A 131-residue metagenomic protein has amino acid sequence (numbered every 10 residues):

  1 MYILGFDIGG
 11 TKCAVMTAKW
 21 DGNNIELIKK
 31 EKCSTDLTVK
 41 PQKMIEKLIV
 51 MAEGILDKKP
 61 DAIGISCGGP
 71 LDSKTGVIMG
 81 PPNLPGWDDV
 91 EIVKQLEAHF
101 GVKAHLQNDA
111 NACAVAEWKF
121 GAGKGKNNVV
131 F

Functional and structural regions predicted by a protein language model:
M1-I25, N128-F131: Gly/Thr-rich phosphate-binding beta-strand-loop-beta motif of the actin/hexokinase/Hsp70
Y2, D61-A62: Structural motif
L4, K29, G80: Conserved Rossmann-like nucleotide-binding pocket used by diverse enzymes that bind dinucleotide cofactors
T11, G68-L71: Short glycine-rich anion-binding loops that position phosphate/pyrophosphate groups of nucleotides and phosphorylated
V15, C33, I65: Residue-level signal for inorganic ion chemistry
N24-L27, I78: Hydrophobic "anchor" residues
E26-K59, K94: N-terminal phosphate-binding loop and adjacent alpha-helix
L37, P41-E46, A62-I63, P70-N128: Glycine-rich phosphate-binding loop and adjoining helix at the ATP-binding site of ATP-dependent phosphoryl-transfer
